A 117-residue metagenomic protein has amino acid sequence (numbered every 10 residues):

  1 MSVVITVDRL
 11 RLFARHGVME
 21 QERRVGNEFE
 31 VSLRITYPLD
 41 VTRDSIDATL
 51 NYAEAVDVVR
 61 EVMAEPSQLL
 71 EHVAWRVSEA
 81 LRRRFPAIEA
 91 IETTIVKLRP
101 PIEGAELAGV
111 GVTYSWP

Functional and structural regions predicted by a protein language model:
M1-P117: N-terminal, polar/charged subdomain of small-to-medium soluble alpha/beta proteins
